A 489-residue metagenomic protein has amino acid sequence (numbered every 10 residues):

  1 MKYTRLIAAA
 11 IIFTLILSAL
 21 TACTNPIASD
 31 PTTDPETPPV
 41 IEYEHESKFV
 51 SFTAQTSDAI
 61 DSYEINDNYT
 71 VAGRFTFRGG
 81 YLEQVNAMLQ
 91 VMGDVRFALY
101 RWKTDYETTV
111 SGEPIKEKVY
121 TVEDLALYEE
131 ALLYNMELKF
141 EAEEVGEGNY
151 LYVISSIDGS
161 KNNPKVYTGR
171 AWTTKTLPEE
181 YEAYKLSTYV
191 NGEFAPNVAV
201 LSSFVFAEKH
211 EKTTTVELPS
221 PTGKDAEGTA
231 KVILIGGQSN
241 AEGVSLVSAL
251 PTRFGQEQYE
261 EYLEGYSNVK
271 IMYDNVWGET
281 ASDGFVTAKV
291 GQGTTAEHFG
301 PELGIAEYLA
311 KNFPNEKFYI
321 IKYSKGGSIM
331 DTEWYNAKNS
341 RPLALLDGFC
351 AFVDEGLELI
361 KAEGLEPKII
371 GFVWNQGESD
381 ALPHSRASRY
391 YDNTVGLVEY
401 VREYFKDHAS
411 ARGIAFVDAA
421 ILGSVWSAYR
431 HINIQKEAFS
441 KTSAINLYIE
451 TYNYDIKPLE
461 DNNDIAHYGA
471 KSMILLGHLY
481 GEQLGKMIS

Functional and structural regions predicted by a protein language model:
M1-A10: Bacterial N-terminal signal peptides that target proteins for export
S18-A22: C-terminal motif of bacterial Sec signal peptides marking the signal peptidase cleavage site
T24-P26: Bacterial signal peptide processing site
D34-V50, V205-T229, S489: Low-complexity, Pro/Thr/Ser/Gly/Ala-rich linker/spacer regions in secreted, extracellular modular proteins
P39-P114, E130-L132, K139-N149, S155-E211: Beta-sheet-rich sandwich/jelly-roll-like modules and their strand-loop junctions
D105-Y128, I414-A420: Beta-strand-rich interaction/scaffold domains
K212-S489: Cell-envelope and extracellular/periplasmic
